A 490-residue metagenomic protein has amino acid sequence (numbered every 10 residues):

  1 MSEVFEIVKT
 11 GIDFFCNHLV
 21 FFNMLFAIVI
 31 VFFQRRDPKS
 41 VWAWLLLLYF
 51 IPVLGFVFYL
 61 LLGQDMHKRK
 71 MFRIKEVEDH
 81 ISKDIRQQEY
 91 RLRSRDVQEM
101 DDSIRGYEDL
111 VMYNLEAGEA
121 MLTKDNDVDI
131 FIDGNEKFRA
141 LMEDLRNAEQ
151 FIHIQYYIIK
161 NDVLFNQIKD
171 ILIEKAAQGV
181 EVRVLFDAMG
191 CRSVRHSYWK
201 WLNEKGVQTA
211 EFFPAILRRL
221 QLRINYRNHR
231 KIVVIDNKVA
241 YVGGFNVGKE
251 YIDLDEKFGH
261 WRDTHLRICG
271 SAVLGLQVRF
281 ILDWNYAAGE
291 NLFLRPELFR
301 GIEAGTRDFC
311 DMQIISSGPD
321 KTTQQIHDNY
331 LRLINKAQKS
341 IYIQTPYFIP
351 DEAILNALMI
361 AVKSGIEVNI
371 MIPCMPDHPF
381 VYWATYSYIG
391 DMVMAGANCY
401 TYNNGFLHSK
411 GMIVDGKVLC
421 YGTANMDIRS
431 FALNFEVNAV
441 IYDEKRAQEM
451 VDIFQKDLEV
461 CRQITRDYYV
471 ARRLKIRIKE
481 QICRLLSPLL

Functional and structural regions predicted by a protein language model:
M1-D328, R332, K336, I360 (+7 more regions): N-terminal localization/anchoring segments of enzymes in phospholipid and broader phosphate metabolism
K205, E367, M371-H378, T385-Y386 (+2 more regions): Cytochrome P450 I-helix active-site segment
H327, I334, L355, V368 (+1 more regions): A general structural signal for well-ordered alpha-helical packing
A337-K339, Y347-N369, P373, H378: Helical hairpin unit composed of two closely spaced alpha helices linked by a short loop
I343-T345, Y402, Y421-G422: Thr-Gly-centered strand-to-loop micro-motif
A353-L355, Y382-A384, V414: Histidine/acidic-residue-rich catalytic or RNA/ligand-binding cores of hydrolases and nuclease-related proteins
K410: Catalytic-core elements of nucleic-acid end-processing and repair enzymes
